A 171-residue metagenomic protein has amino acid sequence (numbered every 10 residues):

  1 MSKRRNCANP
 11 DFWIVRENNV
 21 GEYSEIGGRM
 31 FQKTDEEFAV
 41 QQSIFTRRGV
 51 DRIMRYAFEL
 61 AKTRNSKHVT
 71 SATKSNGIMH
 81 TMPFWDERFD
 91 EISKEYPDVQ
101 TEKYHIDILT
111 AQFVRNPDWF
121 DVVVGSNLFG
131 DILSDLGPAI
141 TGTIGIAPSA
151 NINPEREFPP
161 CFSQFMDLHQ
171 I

Functional and structural regions predicted by a protein language model:
M1-R5, F58-A61, T110-V114: A generic local secondary-structure boundary/capping motif
M1-V40, L128-G130: N-terminal glycine-rich phosphate/adenylate-binding segment common to multiple enzyme folds
A8-D11, R64-K67, Y96-V99, D118-F120 (+2 more regions): Short coil/turn connectors at secondary-structure junctions
S24-R29, H80-F84, F113-N116, D135-G137: Short acidic, glycine/serine/threonine-rich loops at helix termini
T34-D107: Glycine-rich phosphate/diphosphate-binding loop of Rossmann-like nucleotide-binding domains
Q100-F120: A structured beta-alpha segment of the ubiquitous adenosine-cofactor-binding alpha/beta core
F113-I171: Glycine-rich phosphate/nucleotide-binding loop
